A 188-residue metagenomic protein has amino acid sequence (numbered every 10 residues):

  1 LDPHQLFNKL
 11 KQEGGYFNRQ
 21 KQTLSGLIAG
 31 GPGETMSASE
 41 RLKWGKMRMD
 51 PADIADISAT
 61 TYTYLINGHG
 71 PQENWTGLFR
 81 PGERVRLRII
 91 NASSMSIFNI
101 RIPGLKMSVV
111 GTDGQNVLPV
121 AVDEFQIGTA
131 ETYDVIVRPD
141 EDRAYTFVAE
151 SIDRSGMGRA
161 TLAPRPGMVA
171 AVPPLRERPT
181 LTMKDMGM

Functional and structural regions predicted by a protein language model:
L1-T129, V135-I136, E141, A160 (+1 more regions): Histidine-centered copper-binding motifs that mark active-site loops of extracellular/periplasmic copper enzymes
I100, D140-D153: Short, surface-exposed ligand- or partner-binding patches at beta-edge/loop junctions that are enriched in aromatics
M107-S108, T146, S155-G156: Short loop/beta submotifs within extracellular cysteine-rich repeat domains
A149, G158-T161: Long alpha-helical scaffolds
